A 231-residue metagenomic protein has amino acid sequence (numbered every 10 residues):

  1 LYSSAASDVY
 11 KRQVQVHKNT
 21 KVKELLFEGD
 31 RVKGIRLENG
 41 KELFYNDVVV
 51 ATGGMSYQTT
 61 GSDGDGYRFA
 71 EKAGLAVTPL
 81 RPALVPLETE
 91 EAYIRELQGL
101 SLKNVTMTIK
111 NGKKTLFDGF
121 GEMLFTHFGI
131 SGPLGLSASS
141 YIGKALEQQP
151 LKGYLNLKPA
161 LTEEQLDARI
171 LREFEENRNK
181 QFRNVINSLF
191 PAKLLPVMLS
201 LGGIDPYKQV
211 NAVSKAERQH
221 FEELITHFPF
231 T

Functional and structural regions predicted by a protein language model:
L1-Y10: Single conserved hydrophobic/aromatic residue that forms the stacking wall/gate of nucleotide- or nucleobase-binding
R12-V22: A conserved beta-strand/loop element that lines the FAD pocket in flavoprotein oxidoreductases
K18, P196-T231: A glycine-rich dinucleotide-binding beta-alpha-beta segment and adjacent secondary-structure elements that constitute
V22, L43-S56, E71, M123-T126: Short hydrophobic core segments
L26-L43, V48: Conserved beta-strand-loop-beta-strand element in the redox core of flavoprotein oxidoreductases
A51-F69, L134-L136: Flavin (primarily FAD) binding-site architecture
A76-R81, E88-Q209: An anion/pyrophosphate-binding glycine-rich loop and adjacent beta-alpha core in soluble alpha-beta enzymes
